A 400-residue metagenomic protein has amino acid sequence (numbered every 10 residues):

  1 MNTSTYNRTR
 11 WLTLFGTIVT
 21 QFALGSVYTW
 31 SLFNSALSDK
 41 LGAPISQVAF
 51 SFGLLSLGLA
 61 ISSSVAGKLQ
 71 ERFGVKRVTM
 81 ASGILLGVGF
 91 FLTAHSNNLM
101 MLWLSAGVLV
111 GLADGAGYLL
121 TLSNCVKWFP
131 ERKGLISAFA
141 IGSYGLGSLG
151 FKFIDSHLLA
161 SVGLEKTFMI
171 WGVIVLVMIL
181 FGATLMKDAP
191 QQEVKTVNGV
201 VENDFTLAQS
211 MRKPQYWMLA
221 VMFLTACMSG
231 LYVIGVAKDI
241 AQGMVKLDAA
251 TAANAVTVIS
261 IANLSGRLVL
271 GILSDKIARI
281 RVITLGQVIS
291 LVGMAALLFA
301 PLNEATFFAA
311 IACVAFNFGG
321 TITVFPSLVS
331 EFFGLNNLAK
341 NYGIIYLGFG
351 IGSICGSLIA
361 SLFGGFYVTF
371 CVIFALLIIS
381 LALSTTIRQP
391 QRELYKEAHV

Functional and structural regions predicted by a protein language model:
W30-N34, A208-L268: Extracytoplasmic gate region of multi-pass secondary transporters
L37, G115-F129, I136-S137, G320-F333: Intracellular juxtamembrane helix-capping segments at the cytosolic ends of symmetry-related transmembrane helices
I61-L99, S274, I280: Conserved MFS/SLC helix-loop-helix module at the cytosolic interface between two early adjacent transmembrane helices
M100-A116, L224, T306-G319: Hydrophobic core of transmembrane alpha-helices in multi-pass small-molecule transporters, especially MFS/SLC-type
F139, S143-D188: Helix-loop-helix hairpin linking two adjacent transmembrane segments in secondary transporters
S148, F332-G365: A late C-terminal transmembrane helix in Major Facilitator Superfamily
G172-V197, S380-R388: C-terminal membrane-cytosol helix-exit motif in multi-pass small-molecule transporters
T251-L270, S274-L328: C-terminal transmembrane helical hairpin of 12-TM major facilitator-type secondary transporters
